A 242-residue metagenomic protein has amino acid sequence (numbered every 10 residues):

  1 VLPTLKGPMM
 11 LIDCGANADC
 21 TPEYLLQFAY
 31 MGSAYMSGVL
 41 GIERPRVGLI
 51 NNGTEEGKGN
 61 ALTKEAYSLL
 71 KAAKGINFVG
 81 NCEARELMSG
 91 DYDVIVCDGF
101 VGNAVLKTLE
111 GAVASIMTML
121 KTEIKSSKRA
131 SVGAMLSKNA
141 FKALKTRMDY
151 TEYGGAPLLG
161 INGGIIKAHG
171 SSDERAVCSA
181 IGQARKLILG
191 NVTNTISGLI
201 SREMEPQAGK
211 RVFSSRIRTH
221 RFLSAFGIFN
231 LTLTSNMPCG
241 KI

Functional and structural regions predicted by a protein language model:
V1-L11, D91-I95, G99-P206: Glycine-rich phosphate/nucleotide-binding loop
V1-Y24, F28: Glycine/threonine-rich beta-strand-loop-alpha-helix active-site module that forms ligand/phosphate-binding
M10-N17, R46-G53, G164-A168: Short glycine-rich or small-residue beta-strand-to-loop segments that form or flank ligand, phosphate, metal/Fe-S
A18-A84, D93: Glycine-rich phosphate/diphosphate-binding loop of Rossmann-like nucleotide-binding domains
L87-M88: Structural alpha-helical scaffold elements that stabilize or flank donor/cofactor-binding regions in carbohydrate
S214, R221-L223, F229-L231: Short hydrophobic targeting helices and cationic amphipathic motifs that mediate membrane/organellar targeting
R216, I228, C239-K241: Short, positively charged and aromatic/hydrophobic N-terminal segments
